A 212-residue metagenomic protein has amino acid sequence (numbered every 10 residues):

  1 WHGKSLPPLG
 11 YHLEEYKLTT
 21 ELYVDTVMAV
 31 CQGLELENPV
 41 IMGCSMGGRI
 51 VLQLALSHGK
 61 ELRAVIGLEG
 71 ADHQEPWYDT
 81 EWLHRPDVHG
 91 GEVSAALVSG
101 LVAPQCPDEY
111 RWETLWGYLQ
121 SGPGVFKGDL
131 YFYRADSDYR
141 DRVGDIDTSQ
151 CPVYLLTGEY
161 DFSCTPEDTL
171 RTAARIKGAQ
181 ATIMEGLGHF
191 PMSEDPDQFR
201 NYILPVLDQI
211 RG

Functional and structural regions predicted by a protein language model:
W1-M42, N201: Active-site loop/oxyanion-hole signature of alpha/beta-hydrolase fold enzymes
G43, G47, V51: Gly/Ala-rich beta-loop-alpha elbow adjacent to hydrolase catalytic centers
L52-V93: Flexible "cap/lid" loop of the alpha/beta hydrolase fold
P76-W77, G91-D147: Conserved alpha/beta-hydrolase catalytic His-Asp/Glu region
S149, L155-T157: Short beta-strand/loop motif that positions the catalytic acidic residue of the alpha/beta-hydrolase fold
E159-C164: Acidic catalytic loop of the alpha/beta-hydrolase fold
T165-A174: Short alpha-helix in the alpha/beta-hydrolase fold that links the catalytic acid
A179-G212: Catalytic active-site module of serine/aspartate enzymes centered on a nucleophile-bearing elbow/loop
